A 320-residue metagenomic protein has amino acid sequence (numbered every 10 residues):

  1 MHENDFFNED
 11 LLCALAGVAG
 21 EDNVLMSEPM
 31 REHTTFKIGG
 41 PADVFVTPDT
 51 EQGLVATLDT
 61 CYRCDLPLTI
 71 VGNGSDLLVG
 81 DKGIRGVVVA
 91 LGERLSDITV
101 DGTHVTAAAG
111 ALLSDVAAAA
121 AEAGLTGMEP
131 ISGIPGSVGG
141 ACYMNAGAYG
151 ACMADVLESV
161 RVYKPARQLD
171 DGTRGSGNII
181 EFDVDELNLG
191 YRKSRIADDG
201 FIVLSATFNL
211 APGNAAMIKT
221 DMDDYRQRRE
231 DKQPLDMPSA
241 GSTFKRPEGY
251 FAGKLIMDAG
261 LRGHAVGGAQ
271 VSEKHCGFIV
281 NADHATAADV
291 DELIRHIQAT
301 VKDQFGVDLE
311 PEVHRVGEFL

Functional and structural regions predicted by a protein language model:
M1-Q52, R85, A259-V280: N-terminal flexible segment immediately upstream of the FAD-binding catalytic core in FAD-dependent oxidoreductases
L11-L15, T57-C61, D221-M222, L293-I297: Short amphipathic alpha-helices in soluble, non-transmembrane regions that often serve as interface/regulatory elements
L25-M26, T34-T35, Y163-L320: Phosphate/pyrophosphate- and phosphate-bearing ligand-binding catalytic cores of soluble enzymes
M30-L68, G80-L125, C152-A166: N-terminal glycine-rich flavin-associated loop
T47-P48, L78-D81, A90, Y143-N145 (+4 more regions): Short beta-strand-to-turn element immediately C-terminal to the catalytic PLP-Schiff-base lysine in fold type I
S132, A141-Y143, Y149-G150, E186 (+1 more regions): Core subunits and conserved enzymes of cellular information-processing and envelope-translocation systems across
G136: An amphipathic, basic-hydrophobic helix/alpha-beta surface used to engage anionic, phosphate-rich ligands or surfaces
